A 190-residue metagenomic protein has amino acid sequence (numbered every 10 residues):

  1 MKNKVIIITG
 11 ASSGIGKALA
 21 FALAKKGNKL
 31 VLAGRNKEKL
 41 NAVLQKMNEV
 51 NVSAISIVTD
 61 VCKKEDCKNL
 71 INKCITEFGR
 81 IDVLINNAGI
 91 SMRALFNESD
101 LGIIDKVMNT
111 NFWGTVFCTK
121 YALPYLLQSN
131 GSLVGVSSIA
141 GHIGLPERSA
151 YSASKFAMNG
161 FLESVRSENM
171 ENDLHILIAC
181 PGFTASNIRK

Functional and structural regions predicted by a protein language model:
S12-S13: Conserved glycine-rich cofactor-binding loop
K26-A42: Conserved glycine-rich Rossmann-like NAD(P)H-binding loop of the short-chain dehydrogenase/reductase
T59-N69, L101: The beta1-alpha1 cofactor-binding region of Rossmann-like NAD(H)/NADP(H)-dependent oxidoreductases
L95-F96, D100-K106: Substrate-binding pocket helix/loop in short-chain dehydrogenase/reductase
T119, S154: Active-site helix of classical SDR
S138: Residue(s) in the substrate-gating loop at a strand-loop-helix junction that position the organic substrate next
E171-K190: SDR active-site lid
